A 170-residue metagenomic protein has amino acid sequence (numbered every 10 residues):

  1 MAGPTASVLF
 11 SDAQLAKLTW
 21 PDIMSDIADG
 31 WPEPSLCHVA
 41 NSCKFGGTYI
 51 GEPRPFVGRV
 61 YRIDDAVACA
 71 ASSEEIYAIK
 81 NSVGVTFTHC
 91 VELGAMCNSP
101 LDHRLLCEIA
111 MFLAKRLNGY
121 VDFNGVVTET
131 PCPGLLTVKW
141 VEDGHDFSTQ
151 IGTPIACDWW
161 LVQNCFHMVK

Functional and structural regions predicted by a protein language model:
M1-L15: Terminal, regulation- and interaction-focused segments at domain boundaries
M1-P4, W20, M24-G30, R104-K170: Acidic, proline/glycine-rich low-complexity IDRs
L9, G94, D122: Residues in well-ordered beta-strands of folded domains
D12, G47, G51, G58 (+8 more regions): Intrinsically disordered, low-complexity regions enriched in small/polar residues
K17-P21, S25-L101: Short, intrinsically disordered low-complexity segments
